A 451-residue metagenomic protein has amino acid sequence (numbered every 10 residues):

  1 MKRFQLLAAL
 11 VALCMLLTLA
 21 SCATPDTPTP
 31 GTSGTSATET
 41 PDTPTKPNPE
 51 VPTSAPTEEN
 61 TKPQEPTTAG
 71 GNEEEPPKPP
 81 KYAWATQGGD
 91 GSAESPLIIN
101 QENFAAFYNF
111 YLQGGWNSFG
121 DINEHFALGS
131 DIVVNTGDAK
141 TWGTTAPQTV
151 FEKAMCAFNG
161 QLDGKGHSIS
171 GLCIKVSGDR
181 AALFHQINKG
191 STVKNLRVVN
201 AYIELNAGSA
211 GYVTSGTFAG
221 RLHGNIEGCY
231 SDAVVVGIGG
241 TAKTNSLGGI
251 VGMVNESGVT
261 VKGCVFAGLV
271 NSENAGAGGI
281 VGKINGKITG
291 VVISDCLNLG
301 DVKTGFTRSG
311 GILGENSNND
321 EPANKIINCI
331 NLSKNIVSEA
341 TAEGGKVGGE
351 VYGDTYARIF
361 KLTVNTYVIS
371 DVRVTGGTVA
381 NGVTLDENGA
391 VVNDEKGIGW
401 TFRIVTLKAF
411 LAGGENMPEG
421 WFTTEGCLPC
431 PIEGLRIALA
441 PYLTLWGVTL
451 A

Functional and structural regions predicted by a protein language model:
M1-A9: Bacterial N-terminal signal peptides that target proteins for export
M1-K2, P28-T29, G279, R373: Short intrinsically disordered, low-complexity coil segments enriched in acidic
T18-S21: C-terminal motif of bacterial Sec signal peptides marking the signal peptidase cleavage site
A23-P25: Bacterial signal peptide processing site
T27-P80: Ser/Thr/Gly/Pro-rich low-complexity, disordered linker/stalk segments of secreted and cell-surface proteins
G70-A451: Surface-exposed repetitive/solenoidal architectures
